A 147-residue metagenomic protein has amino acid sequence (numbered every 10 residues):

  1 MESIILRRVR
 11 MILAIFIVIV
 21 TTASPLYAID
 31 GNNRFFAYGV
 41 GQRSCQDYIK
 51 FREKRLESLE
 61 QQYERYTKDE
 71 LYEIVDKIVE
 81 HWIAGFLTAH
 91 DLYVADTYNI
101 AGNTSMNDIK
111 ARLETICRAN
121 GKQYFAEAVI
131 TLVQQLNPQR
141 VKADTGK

Functional and structural regions predicted by a protein language model:
E2-L13: Bacterial N-terminal signal peptides that target proteins for export
I5-L6, I29-F35: N-terminal intrinsically disordered, low-complexity tails enriched in polar/charged
M11-A23: Bacterial N-terminal signal peptides
I19-T22, L92-Y93, V141-K142: N-terminal processing/targeting junctions
S24-A28: Sec/Tat signal peptide C-region and signal peptidase I cleavage site
N32-R112: Short N-proximal segments of mature Sec-exported proteins
L113-C117: Individual transmembrane alpha-helices with interfacial aromatic-anchor signatures
R118-K147: C-terminal partner/receptor-binding element of secreted or periplasmic proteins
